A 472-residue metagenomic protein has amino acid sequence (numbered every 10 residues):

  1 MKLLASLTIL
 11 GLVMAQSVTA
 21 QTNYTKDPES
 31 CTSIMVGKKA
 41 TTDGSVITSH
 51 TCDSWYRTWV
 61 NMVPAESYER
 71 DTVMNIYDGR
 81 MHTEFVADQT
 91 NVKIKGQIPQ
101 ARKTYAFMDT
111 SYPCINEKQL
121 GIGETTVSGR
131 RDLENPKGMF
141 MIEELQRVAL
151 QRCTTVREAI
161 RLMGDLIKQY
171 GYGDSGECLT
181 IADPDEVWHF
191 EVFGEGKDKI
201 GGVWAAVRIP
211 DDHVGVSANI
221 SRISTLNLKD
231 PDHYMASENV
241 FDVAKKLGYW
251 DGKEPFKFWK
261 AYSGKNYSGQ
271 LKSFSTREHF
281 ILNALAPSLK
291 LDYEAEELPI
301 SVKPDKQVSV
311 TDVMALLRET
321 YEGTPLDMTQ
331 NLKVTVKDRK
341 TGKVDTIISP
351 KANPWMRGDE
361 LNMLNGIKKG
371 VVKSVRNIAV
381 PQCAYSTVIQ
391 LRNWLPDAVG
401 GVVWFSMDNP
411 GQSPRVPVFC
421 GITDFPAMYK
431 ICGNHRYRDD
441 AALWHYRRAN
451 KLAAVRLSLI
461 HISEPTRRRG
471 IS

Functional and structural regions predicted by a protein language model:
M1-Q21: Bacterial Sec-dependent N-terminal signal peptides
T22-I142, L162-T311, L316: A contiguous strand-loop segment
C114, K368, K430-C432, A441 (+1 more regions): Ser/Thr/Asn(+Pro)-rich, low-complexity disordered segments
E134-P136, E144-C153: Second-shell loop/turn segments in exported
K245-V402: Glycine-rich, aromatic-lined ligand/substrate-binding cores of catalytic and carbohydrate-binding domains
T387, D397, G401-D424: Low-complexity, glycine/alanine/valine/leucine- and proline-rich hydrophobic stretches
C420-L459: Polybasic, proline/glycine-rich intrinsically disordered low-complexity segments
I460-I471: Single conserved hydrophobic/aromatic residue that forms the stacking wall/gate of nucleotide- or nucleobase-binding
